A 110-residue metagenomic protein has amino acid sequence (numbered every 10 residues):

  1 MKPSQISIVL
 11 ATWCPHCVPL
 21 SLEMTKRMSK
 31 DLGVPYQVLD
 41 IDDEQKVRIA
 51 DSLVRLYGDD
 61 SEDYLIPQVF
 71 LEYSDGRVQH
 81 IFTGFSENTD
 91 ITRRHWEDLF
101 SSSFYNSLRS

Functional and structural regions predicted by a protein language model:
M1-Q37: Local sequence-structure signature of Cys/Sec-based thiol-disulfide redox active-site neighborhoods
K2, S21, P35, D40-D43 (+3 more regions): Serine/threonine-rich low-complexity intrinsically disordered regions
W13-H16, E44, S86-N88: Short acidic, S/G/P-rich loop/turn micro-motifs used as interaction or catalytic elements
S21, K26, R48-L53, D90-R94: Generic alpha-helix signal with a bias toward terminal, lower-confidence helices and secondary-structure junctions
M24-L32, L53, F100-F104: Hydrophobic, Leu/Ile/Phe/Ala-enriched alpha-helical segments that form helix-helix packing faces
K30-F82: Structural alpha/beta surface segment adjacent to cysteine/selenocysteine redox centers across thiol/disulfide enzymes
Y64-L65, L71-S110: Non-catalytic, surface beta->alpha helical segment in thiol-disulfide oxidoreductase systems
